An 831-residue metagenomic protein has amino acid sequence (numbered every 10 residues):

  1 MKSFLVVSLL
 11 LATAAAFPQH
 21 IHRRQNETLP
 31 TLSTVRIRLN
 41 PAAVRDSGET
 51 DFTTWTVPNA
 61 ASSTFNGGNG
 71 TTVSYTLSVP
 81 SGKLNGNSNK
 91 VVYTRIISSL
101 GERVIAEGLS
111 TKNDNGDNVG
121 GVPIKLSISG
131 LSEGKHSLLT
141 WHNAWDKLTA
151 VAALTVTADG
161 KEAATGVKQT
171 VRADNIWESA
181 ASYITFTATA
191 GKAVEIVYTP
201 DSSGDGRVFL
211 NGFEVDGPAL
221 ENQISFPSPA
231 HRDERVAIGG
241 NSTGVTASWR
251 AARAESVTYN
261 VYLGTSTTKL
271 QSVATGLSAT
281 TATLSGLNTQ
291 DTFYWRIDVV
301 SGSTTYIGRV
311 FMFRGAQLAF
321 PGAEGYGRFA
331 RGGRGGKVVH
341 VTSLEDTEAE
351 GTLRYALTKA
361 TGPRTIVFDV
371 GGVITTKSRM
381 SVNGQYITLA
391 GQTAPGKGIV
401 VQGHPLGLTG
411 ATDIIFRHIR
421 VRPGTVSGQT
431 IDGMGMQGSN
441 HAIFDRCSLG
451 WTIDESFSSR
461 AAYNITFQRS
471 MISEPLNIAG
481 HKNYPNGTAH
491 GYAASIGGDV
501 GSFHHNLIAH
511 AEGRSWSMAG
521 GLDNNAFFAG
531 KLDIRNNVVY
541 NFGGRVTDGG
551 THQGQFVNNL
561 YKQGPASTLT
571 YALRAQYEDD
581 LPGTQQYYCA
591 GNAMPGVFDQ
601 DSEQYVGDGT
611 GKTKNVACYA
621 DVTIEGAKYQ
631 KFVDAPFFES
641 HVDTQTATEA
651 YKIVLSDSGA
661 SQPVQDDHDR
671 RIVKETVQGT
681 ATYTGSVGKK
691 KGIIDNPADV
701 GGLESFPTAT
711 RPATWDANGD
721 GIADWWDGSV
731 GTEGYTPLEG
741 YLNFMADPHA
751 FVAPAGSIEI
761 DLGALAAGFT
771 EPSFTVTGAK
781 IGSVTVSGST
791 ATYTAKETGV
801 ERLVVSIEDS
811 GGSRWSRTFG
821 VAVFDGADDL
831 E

Functional and structural regions predicted by a protein language model:
F17-L220: Compositionally biased, intrinsically disordered or flexible polar/acidic segments
N241, R354-G362, V373-T388, I399-R417 (+2 more regions): Extracellular beta-strand-rich solenoid/capping regions of secreted or surface-exposed proteins that bind or remodel
T258-Q290, G302-G308: Recognizes extended acidic, P/S/T-rich segments that occur within or adjacent to Ig-like beta-sandwich modules
T265, A755-T790: Surface-exposed or secretory-pathway low-complexity segments enriched in glycine-proline and Ser/Thr/acidic residues
V300-Q317, W815: Extracellular fibronectin type III
Y386, G391, T412-P423, G438-W451 (+6 more regions): Right-handed parallel beta-helix
S517, L522, F527-D699: Extracellular beta-rich repeat passengers
V700-A753, L830: Extracellular calcium-associated, cysteine-rich motifs in secreted modular proteins
